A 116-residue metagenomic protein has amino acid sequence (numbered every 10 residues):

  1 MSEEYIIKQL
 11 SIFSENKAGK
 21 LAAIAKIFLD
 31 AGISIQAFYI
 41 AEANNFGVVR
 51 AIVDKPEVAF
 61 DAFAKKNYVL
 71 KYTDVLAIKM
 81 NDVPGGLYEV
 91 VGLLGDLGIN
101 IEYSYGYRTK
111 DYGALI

Functional and structural regions predicted by a protein language model:
M1-P84, Y88-I116: Structural preference for solvent-exposed beta-strand-turn elements and adjacent flexible terminal/loop segments within
